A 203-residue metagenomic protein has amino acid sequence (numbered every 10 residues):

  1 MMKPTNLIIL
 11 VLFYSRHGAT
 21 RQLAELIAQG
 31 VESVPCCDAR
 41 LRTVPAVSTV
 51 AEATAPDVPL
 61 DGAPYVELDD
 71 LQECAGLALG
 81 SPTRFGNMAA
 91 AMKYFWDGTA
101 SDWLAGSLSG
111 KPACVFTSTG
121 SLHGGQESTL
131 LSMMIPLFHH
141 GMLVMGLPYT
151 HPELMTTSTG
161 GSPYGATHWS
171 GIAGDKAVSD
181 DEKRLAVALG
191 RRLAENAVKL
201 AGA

Functional and structural regions predicted by a protein language model:
M1, L60, S121-T129, A166-T167: Short, charged low-complexity intrinsically disordered segments located at boundaries of structured domains
M1-S107, H168-A203: N-terminal beta1-alpha1-beta2 submodule of the flavodoxin-like/Rossmannoid cofactor-binding fold
A19, L77, S81, N87 (+5 more regions): Gly/Ser/Thr-rich helix-start
Q29, D57, A89, Y94-W96 (+3 more regions): Hydrophobic alpha-helical segments
V44-T49, G141-A173: Mobile beta-alpha loop/short-helix "lid" or hinge segments that flank ligand
D97-A100, L104, S121, H139 (+1 more regions): Alpha-helix boundary/capping detector
S109-T159: Short, glycine-/small-residue-rich phosphate/pyrophosphate-handling segment
L131, P163, D180: Glycine-rich phosphate-binding loop at the start of an alpha helix
